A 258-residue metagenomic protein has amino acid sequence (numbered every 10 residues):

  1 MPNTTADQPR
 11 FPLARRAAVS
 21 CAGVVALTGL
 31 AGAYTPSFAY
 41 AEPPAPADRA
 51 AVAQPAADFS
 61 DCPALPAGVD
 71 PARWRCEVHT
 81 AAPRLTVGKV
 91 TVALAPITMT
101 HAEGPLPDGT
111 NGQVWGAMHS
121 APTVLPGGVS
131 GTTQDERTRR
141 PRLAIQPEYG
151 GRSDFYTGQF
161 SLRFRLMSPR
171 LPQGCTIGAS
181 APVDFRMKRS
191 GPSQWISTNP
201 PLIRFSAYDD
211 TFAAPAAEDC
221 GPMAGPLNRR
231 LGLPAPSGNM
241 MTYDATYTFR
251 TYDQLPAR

Functional and structural regions predicted by a protein language model:
M1-E42: Secretory targeting and sorting signals
E42-R258: Extracytosolic secretory-pathway proteins
